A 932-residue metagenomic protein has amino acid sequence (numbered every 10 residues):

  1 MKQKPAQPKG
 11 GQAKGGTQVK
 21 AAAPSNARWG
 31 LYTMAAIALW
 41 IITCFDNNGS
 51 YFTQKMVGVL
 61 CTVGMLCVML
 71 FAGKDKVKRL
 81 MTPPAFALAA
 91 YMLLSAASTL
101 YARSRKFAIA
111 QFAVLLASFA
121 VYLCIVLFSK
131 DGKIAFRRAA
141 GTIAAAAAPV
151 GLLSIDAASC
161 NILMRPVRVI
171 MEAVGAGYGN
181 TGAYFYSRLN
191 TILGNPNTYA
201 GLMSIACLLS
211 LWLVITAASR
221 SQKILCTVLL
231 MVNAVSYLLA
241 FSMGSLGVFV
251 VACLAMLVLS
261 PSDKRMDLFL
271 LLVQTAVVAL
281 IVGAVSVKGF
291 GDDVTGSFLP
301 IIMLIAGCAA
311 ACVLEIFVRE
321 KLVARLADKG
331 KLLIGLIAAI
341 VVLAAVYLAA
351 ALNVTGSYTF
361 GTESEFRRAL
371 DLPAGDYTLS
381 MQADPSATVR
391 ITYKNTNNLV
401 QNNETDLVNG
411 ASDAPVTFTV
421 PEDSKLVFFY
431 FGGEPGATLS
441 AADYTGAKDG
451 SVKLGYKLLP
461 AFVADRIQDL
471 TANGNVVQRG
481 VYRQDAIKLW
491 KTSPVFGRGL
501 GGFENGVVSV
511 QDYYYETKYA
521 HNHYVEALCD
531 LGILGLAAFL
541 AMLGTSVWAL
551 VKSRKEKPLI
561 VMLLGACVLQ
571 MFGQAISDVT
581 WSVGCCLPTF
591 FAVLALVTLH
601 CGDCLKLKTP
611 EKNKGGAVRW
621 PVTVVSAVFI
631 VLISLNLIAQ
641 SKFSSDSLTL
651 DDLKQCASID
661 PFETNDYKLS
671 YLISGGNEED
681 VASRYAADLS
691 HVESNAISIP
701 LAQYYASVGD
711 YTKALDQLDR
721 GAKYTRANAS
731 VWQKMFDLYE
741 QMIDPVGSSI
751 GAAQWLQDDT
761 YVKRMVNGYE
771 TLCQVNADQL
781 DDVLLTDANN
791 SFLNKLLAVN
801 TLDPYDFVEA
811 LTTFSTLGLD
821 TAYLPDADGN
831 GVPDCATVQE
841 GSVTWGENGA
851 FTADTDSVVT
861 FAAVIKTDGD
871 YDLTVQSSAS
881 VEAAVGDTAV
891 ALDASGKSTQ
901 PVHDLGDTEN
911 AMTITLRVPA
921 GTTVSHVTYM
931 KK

Functional and structural regions predicted by a protein language model:
M1-A97, R103-F107, A120-V121, L127-A144 (+19 more regions): Transmembrane signal-anchor hairpin modules in multi-pass inner-membrane enzymes, especially those that act on
M34-L39, A147, C226-N233, L271-V278 (+3 more regions): Loop-to-helix entry and N-terminal half of a specific, functionally important transmembrane alpha helix in multi-pass
I41-Y51, S236, E526-L531, L563-A592: Membrane helix-loop boundary segments at the extracytoplasmic
P149-G201, M231-G247, L254, I281-T295 (+7 more regions): Membrane-interfacial helix-loop-helix modules of multi-pass inner-membrane proteins that assemble, modify, or transport
I162, N195, P460-G474, Q478-T517 (+2 more regions): TM-adjacent membrane-interface loops and short helices in multi-pass inner/ER membrane proteins
Q222, I533-L563, A729: Hydrophobic transmembrane alpha-helices and their immediate junctions
T362-S386, A414-V416, V420, K425-F431 (+5 more regions): Extra-cytoplasmic beta-strand recognition segments
G433-A461, P919-K932: Exposed low-complexity, polar/acidic, P/S/T/G-rich flexible segments that act as propeptides, protease-susceptible
